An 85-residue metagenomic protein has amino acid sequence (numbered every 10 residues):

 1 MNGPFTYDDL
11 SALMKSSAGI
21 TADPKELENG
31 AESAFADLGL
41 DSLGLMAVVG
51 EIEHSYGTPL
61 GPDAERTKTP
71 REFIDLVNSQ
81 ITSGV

Functional and structural regions predicted by a protein language model:
M1-L38, L43-V85: Phosphopantetheine-dependent thiolation modules in NRPS/PKS and related acyl-activating systems
